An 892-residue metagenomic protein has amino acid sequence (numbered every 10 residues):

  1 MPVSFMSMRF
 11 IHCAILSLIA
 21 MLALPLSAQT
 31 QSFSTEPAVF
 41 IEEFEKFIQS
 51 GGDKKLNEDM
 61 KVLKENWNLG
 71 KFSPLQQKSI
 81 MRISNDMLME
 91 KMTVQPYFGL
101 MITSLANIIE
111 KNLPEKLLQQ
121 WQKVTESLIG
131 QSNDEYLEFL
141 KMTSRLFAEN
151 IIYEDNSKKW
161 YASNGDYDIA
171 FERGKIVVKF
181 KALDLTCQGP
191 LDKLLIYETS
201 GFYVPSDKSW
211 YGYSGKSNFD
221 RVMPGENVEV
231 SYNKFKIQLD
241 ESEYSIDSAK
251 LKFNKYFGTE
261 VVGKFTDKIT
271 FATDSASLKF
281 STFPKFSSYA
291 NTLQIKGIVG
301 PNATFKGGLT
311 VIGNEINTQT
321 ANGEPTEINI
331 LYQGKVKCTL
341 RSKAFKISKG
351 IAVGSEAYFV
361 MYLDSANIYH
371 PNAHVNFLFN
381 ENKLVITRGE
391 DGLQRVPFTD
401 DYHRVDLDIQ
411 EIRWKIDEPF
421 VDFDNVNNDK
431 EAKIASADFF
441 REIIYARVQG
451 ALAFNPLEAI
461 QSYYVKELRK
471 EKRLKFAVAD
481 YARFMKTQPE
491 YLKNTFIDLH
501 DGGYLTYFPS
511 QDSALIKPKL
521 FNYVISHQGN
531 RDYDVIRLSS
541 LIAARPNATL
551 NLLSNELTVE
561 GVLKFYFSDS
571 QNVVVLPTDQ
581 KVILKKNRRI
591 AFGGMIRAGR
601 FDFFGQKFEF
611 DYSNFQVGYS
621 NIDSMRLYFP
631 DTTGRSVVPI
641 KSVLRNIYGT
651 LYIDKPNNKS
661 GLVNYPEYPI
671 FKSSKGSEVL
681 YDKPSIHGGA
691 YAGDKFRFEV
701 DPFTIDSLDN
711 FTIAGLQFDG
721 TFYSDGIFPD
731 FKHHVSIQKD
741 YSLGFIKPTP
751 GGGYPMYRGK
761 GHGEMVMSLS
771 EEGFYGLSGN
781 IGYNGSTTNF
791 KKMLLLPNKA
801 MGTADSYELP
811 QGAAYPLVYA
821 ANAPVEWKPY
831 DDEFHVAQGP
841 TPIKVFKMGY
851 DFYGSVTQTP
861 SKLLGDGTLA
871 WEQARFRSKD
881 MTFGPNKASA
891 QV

Functional and structural regions predicted by a protein language model:
M1-S34: Bacterial Sec-dependent N-terminal signal peptides
T30-V892: Structural signature for solvent-exposed beta-strand/loop edge elements and short helix-capping sites, enriched
